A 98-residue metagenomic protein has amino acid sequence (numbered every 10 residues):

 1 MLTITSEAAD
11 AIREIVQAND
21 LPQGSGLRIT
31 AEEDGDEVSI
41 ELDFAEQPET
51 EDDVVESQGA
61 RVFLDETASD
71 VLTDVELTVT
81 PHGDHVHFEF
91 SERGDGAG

Functional and structural regions predicted by a protein language model:
M1-N19: Long, hydrophobic N-terminal alpha-helical segment
I12, G59, L77: Residue-level signature of catalytic and energy-coupling elements of molecular machines, predominantly ATP/GTP-dependent
D20-P22, G35-E37, D70-L72, G83: A cross-taxa feature marking solvent-exposed loop/turn segments within ectodomains of secreted and single-pass membrane
P22-Q47: Short, structured protein-protein interaction patches enriched in aromatics and acidic/basic residues, typified by
G26, E51-D52, D74-E76: Short, acidic/polar N-cap/turn motifs at the starts of alpha helices
R28-T30, E41-D43, V54, F63 (+1 more regions): Short, conserved beta-strand segments within well-ordered enzyme catalytic domains that often line or immediately flank
D52-Q58: Short acidic-hydrophobic surface loop/beta-edge motif
L64-G98: C-terminal structural segments of small proteins and small subunits
